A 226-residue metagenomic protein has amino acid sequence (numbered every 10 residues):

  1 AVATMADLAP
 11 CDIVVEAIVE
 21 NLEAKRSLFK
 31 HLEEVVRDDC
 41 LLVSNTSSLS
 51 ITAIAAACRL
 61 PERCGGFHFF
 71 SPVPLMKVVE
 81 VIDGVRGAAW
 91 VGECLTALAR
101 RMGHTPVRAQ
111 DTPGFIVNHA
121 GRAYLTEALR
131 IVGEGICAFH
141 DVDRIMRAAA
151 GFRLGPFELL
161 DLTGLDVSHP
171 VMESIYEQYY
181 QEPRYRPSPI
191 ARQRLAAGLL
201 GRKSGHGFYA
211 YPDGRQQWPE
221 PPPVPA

Functional and structural regions predicted by a protein language model:
A1-A3, G65-G66, R108, A210: Structural signal for conserved beta-strand scaffold positions within catalytic alpha/beta enzyme cores
A1-L42, L49: Rossmann-like NAD(P)-binding element
P10, D38-D39, P61-R63, H140-D141: Short acidic capping loops at alpha-helix termini that bridge into adjacent secondary structure
L32, I54-A55, V171: Hydrophobic packing residues within well-ordered alpha-helices of enzyme cores
L41-D111, F115-H119: Rossmann-fold dinucleotide-binding core
R100-D111, G133-E134, F139-A226: NAD(P)-dependent Rossmann-like dehydrogenase/reductase catalytic/cofactor-binding core
A120-I136: Flexible helical/loop "lid" subdomain adjacent to adenine-nucleotide binding pockets
